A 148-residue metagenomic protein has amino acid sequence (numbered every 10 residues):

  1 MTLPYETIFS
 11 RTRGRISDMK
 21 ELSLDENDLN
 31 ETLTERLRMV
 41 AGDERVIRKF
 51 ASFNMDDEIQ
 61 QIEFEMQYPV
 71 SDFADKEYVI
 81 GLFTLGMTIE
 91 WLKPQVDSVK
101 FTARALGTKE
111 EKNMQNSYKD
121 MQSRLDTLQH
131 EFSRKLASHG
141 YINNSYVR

Functional and structural regions predicted by a protein language model:
M1-A74, R134, S138-R148: Conserved short "hinge" loops at termini or chain/domain junctions
T2, T7, T12, T32-T34 (+5 more regions): Residue-identity detector for threonine
E44-D57, A74-T88, K119-E131: Short, Lys/Arg-enriched charge-dense amphipathic segments
E58-Q61, Q67, Q95, Q115 (+2 more regions): Residue-identity detector for glutamine
D75-D120: Amphipathic protein-protein interaction modules
N116-Y146: Polybasic, proline/glycine-rich intrinsically disordered low-complexity segments
